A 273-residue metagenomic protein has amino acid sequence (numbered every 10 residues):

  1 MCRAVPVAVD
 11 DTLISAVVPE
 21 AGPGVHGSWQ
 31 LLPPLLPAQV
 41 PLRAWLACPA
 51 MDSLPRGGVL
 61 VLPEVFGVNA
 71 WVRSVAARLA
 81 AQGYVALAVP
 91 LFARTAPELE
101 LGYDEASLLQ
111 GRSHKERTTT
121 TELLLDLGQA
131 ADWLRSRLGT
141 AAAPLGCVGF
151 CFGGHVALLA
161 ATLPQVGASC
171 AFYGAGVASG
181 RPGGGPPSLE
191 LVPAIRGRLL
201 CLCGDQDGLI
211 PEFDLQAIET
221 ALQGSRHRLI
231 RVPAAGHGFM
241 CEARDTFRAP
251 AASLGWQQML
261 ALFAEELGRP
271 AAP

Functional and structural regions predicted by a protein language model:
M1-P273: N-terminal cap/leader regions of alpha/beta-hydrolase-fold enzymes, predominantly small-molecule hydrolases
